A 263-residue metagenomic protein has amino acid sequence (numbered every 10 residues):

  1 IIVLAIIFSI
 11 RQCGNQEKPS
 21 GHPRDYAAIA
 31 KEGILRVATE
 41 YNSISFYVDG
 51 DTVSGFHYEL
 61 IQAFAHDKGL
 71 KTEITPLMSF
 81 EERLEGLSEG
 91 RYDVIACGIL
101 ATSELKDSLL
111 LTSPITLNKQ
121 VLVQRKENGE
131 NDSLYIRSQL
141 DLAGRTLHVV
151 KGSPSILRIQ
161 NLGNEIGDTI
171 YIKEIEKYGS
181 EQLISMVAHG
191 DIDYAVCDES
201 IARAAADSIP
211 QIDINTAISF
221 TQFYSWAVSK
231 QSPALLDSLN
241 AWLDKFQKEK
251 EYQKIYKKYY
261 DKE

Functional and structural regions predicted by a protein language model:
I1-P23: Bacterial Sec-dependent N-terminal signal peptides
G14-P19, G152-I175, P210, I214-N215 (+1 more regions): Ligand-binding clefts/hinges and TM-proximal coupling segments of bilobed small-molecule sensing domains
E17-D107, I172-K177, K254: Extracytoplasmic small-molecule ligand-binding "clamshell" domains of the periplasmic binding protein/Venus flytrap
T39-N42, T116-Q124, G129, E176 (+3 more regions): Periplasmic-binding protein-like
F64, L87-S88, L122, L142 (+3 more regions): Hydrophobic residues within well-ordered alpha-helices
E81, E85, C97-S108, R158-E165 (+1 more regions): A ligand-binding cleft/hinge motif common to bilobed small-molecule-binding domains
K126-L147: Flexible hinge/capping segments at coil-to-helix
